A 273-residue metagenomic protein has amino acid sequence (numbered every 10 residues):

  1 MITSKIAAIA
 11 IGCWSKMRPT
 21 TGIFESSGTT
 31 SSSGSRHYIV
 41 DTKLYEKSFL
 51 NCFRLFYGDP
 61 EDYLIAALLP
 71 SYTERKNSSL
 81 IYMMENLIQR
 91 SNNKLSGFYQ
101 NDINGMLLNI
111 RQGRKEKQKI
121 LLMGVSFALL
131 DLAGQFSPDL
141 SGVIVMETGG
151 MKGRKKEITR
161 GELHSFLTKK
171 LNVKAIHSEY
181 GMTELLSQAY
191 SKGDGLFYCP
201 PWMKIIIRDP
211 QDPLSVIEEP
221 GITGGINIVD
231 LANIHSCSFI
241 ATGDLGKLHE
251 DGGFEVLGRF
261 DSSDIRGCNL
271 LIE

Functional and structural regions predicted by a protein language model:
M1-E25, S31-Y38, E46-E61: Active-site diphosphate/adenylate-binding microenvironment
E25-G28, P70, V145-G150: Short loop/turn segments at strand-loop or loop-helix junctions that form parts of catalytic or ligand-binding pockets
G34-Y38, F49, L68, K76-S79 (+1 more regions): Short, conserved acidic/polar surface loops in the N-terminal third of protein domains
R36-L44, I81-E85: "Short basic amphipathic alpha-helical interaction patches in structured regions
L55-M84: Conserved AMP-binding loop of ANL adenylate-forming enzymes
D62-L64, N77, N86-E273: Active-site glycine/GP-rich loop and adjacent strand/helix microenvironment that borders small-molecule binding pockets
